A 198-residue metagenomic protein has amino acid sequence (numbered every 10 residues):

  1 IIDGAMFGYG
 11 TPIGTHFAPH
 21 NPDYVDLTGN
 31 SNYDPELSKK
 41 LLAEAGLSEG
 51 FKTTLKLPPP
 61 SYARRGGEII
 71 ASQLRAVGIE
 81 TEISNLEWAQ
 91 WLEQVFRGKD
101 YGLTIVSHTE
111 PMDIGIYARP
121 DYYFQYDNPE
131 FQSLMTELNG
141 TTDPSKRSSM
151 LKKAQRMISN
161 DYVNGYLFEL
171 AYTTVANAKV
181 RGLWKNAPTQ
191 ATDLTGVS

Functional and structural regions predicted by a protein language model:
I1-V25, Y62-A71, A89-S198: Detector for C-terminal structural segments
P22, Y33-D34: Positively charged, proline/Ser/Thr-rich regional signature most characteristic of the Rhodanese/CDC25-like
L27-Y33: DNA breakage-rejoining catalytic core of tyrosine-based enzymes
Y33, P58, R64-R65, L86: Residue-level recognition of alpha-helix initiation/capping sites
P35-T54: Immediate post-signal peptide segment of exported/extracytoplasmic ligand-binding proteins
G50-P59, E82-S84: Short, well-ordered beta-strand elements
I79: Short phosphate-binding/catalytic loops that engage adenosine nucleotides
